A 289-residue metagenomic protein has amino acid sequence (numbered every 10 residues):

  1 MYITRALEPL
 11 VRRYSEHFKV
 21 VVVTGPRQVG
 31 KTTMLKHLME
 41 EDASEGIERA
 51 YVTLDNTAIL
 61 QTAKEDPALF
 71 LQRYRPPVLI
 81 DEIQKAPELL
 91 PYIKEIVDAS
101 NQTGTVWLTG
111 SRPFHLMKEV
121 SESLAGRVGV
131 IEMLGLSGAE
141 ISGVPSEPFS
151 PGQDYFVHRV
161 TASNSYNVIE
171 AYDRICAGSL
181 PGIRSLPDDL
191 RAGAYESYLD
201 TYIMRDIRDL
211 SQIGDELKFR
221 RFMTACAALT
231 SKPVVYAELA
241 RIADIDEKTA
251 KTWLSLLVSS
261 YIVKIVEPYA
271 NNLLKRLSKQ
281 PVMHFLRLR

Functional and structural regions predicted by a protein language model:
M1-S15: Pre-Walker A adenine-sensing motif
V23: Hydrophobic anchor at the beta1->P-loop junction of P-loop NTPases
P26: P-loop (Walker A) phosphate-binding loop of NTP-binding proteins
V29: ATP-binding Walker
T32: Walker A/P-loop
T62-W107: Conserved nucleotide-sensing/catalytic segment adjacent to the nucleotide-binding pocket in NTP-handling enzymes
P113, M117-A228, K232-P233: Interdomain motor-coupling "hinge/lid" segment immediately C-terminal to the ATP-binding subdomain of NTP-driven enzymes
R184-R289: Accessory nucleic acid-recognition modules appended to NTPase machines
